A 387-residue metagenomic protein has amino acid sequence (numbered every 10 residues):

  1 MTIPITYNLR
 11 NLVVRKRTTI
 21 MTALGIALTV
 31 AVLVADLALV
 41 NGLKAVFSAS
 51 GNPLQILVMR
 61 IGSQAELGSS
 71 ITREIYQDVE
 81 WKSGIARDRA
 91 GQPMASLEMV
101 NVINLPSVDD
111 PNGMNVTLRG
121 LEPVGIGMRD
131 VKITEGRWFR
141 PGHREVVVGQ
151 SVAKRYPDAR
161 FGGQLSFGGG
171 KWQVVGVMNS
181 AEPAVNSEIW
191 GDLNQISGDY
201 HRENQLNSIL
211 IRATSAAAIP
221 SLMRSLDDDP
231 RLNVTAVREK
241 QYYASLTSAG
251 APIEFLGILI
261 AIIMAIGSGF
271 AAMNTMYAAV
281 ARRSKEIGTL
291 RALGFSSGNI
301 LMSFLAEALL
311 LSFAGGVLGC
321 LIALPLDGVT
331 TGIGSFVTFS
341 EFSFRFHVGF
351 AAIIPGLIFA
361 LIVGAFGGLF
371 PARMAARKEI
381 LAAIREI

Functional and structural regions predicted by a protein language model:
M1-T6: Short, membrane-interfacial amphipathic segments enriched in basic
K16-L43, S248-E286, L309-L318, I362 (+1 more regions): Hydrophobic alpha-helical transmembrane segments of multi-pass inner-membrane transport and secretion
A31-T117, E135-R137, G142, L226-D228 (+1 more regions): Hydrophobic, regular-secondary-structure patches
A86-R89, P106-G113, G125, K154 (+2 more regions): Mechanotransmission and gating elements of multispan inner-membrane complexes involved in transport and envelope
M114-R155: Short beta-strand boundary microenvironments
Y277, R282-T331, P355, F359-G367 (+1 more regions): Transmembrane alpha-helical interface segments in multi-pass membrane proteins
L326-I353: Short juxtamembrane loops and helix-capping segments at transmembrane helix boundaries of multi-pass membrane proteins
V348-I387: C-terminal membrane-exit region of the final transmembrane helix in multipass inner-membrane proteins
